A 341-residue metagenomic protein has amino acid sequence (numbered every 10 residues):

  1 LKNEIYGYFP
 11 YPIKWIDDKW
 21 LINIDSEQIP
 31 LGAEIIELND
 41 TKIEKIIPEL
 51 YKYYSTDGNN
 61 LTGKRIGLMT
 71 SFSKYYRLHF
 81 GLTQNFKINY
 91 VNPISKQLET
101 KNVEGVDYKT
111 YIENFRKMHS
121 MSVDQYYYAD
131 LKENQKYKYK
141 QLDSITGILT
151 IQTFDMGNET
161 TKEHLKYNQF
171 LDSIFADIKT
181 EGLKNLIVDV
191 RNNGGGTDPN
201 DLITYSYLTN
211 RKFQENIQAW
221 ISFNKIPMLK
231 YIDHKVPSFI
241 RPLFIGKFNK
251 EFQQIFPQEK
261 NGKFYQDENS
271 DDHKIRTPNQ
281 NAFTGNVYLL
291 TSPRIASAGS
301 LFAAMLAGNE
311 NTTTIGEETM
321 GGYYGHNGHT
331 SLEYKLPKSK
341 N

Functional and structural regions predicted by a protein language model:
L1-L186, V190-F239, N286-Y288, E318 (+1 more regions): Flexible, low-complexity junctional segments that flank or bridge functional domains
K42, D107, K260-N261, T277: Short, solvent-exposed coil/turn linker segments
I47-K52, K101-N114, L149, I245-Q254 (+3 more regions): A broad, low-specificity signal for short, low-complexity segments enriched in glycine/proline and polar/charged
A219-Y265: Low-complexity, serine/threonine/proline-enriched polar segments
F264-T330: Flexible, glycine-rich surface segments
S339-N341: C-terminal structured domain segments
